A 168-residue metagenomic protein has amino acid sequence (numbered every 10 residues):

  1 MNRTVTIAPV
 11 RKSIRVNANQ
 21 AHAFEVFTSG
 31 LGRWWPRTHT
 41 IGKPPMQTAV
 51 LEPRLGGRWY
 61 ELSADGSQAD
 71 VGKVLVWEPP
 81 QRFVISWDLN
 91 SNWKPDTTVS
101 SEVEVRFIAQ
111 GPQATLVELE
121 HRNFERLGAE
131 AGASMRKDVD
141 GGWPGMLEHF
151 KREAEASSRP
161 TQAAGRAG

Functional and structural regions predicted by a protein language model:
M1-M46, G168: Hydrophobic ligand-binding cavity/cleft-lining segments
T4-T6, L51, G66-Q68, P95-V99 (+2 more regions): A generic structural micro-feature
K12-I14, V71-V76, S100-A109: Hydrophobic/aromatic beta-strand elements that line small-molecule binding cavities or substrate pockets in beta-rich
A23-F27, W59, V74, I85 (+3 more regions): Hydrophobic pocket/interface hotspot
G30-V71, A164-G168: Short beta-edge strand/loop motif at the mouth of beta-sheet-based domains
E78-F83, P112: Short, conserved beta-turn/loop elements at beta-strand boundaries and strand-helix junctions
D88-N92, E120-L127: Short, solvent-exposed aromatic-acidic interface loops
N123-G168: A conserved amphipathic terminal alpha-helix motif
